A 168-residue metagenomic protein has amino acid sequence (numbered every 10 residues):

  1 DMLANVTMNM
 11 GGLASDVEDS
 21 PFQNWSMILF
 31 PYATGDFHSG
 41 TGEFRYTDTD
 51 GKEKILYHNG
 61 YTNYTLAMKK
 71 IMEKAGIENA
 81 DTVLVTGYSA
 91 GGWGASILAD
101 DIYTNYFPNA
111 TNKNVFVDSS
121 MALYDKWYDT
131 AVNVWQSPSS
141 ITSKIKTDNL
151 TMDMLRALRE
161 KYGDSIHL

Functional and structural regions predicted by a protein language model:
D1-A75: Active-site machinery of serine-nucleophile hydrolases
D1-M2, A33, I77, S89 (+1 more regions): Functionally engaged cysteine thiol sites
L29-T34, G87-A90, S119-M121: Short, flexible loop/turn elements at secondary-structure junctions
D36-H38, G92-G94, A122-K126: Flexible loop/turn segments at secondary-structure boundaries
E43-F44, K54-L84, A99-L168: Surface cap/lid and interfacial helix-loop subdomains adjacent to catalytic sites that gate substrate access
Y88-A99: Glycine-rich nucleophile elbow surrounding the catalytic serine of serine-hydrolase chemistry
